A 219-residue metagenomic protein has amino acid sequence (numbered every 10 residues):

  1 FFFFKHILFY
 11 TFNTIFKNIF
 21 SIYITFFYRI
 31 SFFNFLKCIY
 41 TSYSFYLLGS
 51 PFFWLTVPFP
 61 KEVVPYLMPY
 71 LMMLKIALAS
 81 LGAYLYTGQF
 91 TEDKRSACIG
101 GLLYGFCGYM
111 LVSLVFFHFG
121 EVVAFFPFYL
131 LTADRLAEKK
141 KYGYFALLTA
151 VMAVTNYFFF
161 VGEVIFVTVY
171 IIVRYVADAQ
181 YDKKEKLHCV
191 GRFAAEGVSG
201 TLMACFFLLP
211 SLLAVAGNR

Functional and structural regions predicted by a protein language model:
F1, K5-S80, L102-A124, G217: Membrane-interface coil-to-helix junctions
F3, F26, G49, I76 (+4 more regions): Hydrophobic alpha-helical segments and their boundary regions
R29, L36-K37, S44-P51, E185 (+1 more regions): Periplasmic/ER-lumenal interhelical loops and adjacent helix-loop junctions in multi-pass membrane proteins
F59-Y66, T91-E92, A150, V154 (+1 more regions): Juxtamembrane loop-transmembrane helix junctions in multi-pass integral membrane proteins, especially the extracellular
V63-L67, L136-A137, D178, C189: Hydrophobic transmembrane alpha-helix bundles
L78-Q89, R95-A177, R192-L212, G217: Membrane-embedded helix bundles of polyisoprenyl
